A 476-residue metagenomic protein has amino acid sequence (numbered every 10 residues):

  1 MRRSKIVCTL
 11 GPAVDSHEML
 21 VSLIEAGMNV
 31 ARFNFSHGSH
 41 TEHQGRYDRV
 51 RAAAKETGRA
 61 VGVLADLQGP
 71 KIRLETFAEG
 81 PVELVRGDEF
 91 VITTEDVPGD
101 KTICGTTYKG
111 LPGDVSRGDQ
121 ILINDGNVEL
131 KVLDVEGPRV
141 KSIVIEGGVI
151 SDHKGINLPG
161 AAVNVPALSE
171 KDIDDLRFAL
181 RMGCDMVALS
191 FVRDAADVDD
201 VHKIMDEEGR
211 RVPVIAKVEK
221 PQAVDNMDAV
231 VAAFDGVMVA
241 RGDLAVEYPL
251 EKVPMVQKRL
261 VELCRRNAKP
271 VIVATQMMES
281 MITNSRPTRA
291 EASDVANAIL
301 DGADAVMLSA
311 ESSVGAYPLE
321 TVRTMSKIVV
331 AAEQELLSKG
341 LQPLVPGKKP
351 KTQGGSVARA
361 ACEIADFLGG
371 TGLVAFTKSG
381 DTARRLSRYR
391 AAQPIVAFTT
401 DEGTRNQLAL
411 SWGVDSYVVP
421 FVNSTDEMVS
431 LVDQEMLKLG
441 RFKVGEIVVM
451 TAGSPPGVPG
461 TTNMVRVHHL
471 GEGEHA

Functional and structural regions predicted by a protein language model:
M1-A476: Non-catalytic helical/linker scaffolds that mediate oligomerization, partner binding, and domain coupling around large
